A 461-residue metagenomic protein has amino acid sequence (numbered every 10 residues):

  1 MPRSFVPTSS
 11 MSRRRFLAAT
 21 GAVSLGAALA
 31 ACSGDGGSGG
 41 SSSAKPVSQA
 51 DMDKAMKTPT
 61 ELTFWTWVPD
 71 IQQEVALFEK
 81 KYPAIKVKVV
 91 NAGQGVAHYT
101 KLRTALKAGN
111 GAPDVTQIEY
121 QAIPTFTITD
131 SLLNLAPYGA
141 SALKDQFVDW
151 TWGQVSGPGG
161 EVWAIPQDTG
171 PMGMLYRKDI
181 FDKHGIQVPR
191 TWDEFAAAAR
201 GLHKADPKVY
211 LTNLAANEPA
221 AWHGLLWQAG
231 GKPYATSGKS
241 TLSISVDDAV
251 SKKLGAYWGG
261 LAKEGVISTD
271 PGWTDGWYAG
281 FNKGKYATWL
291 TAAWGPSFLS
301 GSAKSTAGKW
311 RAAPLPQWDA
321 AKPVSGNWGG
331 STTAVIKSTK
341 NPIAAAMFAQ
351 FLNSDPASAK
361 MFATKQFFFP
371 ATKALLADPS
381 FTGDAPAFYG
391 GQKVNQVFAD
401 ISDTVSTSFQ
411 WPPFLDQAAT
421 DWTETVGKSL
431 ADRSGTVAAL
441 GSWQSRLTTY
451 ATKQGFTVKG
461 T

Functional and structural regions predicted by a protein language model:
P2-T125, S141-D145, V188, D270 (+5 more regions): Conserved N-terminal structural module of periplasmic/extracytoplasmic solute-binding proteins
K45-D51, Y120-M172, L225-L226, R311-A313: Hinge/lid segment of periplasmic solute-binding proteins
M56, P124, W294-T306, D319-D421 (+2 more regions): C-terminal lobe and pocket-closing loops of periplasmic/extracytoplasmic Venus-flytrap solute-binding proteins
P69, I118-Q121, T274, T291-P296 (+1 more regions): Beta->alpha turn/N-cap motifs
T104, A112-D114, A142-I180, Y210 (+2 more regions): A structural signal for short loop-to-beta-strand junctions that line the ligand-binding cleft of periplasmic/secreted
K107-I118, K208-V209, K283-T291: Alpha-to-beta junction loops
E161-Q167, M172, A196-S243, V250 (+1 more regions): Extracytoplasmic/periplasmic solute-binding protein
A199, S240-P271, L315: Glycine-centered hinge/linker elements that transmit conformational signals in sensory and ligand-binding systems
